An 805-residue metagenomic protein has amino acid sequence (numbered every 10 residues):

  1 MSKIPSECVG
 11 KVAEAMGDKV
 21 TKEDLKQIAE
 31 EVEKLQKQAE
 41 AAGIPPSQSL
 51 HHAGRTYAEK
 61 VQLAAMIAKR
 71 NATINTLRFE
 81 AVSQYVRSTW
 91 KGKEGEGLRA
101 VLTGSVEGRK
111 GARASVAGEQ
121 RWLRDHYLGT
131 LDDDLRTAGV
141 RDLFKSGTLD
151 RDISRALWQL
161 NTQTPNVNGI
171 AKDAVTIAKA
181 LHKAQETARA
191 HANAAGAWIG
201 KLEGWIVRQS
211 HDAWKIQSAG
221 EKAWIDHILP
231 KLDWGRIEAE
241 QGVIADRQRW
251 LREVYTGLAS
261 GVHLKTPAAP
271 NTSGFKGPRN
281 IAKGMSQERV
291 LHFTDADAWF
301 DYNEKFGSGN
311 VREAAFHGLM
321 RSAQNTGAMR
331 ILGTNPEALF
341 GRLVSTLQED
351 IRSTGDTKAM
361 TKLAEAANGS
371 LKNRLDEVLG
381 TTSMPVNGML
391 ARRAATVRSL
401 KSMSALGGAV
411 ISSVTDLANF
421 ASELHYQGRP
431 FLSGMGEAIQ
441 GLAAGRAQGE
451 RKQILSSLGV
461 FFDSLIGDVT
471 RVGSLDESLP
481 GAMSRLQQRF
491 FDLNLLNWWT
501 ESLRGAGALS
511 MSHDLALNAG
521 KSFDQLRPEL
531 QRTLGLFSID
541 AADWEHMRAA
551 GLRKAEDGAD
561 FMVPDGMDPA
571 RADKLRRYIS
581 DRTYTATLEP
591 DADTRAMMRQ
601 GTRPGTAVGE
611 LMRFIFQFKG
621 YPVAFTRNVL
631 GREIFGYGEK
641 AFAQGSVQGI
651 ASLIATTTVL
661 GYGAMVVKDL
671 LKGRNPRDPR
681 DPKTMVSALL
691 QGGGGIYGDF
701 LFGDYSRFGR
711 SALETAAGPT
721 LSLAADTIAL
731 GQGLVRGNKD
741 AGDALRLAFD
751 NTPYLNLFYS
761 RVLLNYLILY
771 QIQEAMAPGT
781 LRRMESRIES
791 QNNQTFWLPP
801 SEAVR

Functional and structural regions predicted by a protein language model:
S2-T187, K201, W214-K215: Low-complexity, small/polar and acidic-rich linker and loop segments
R141-N166, R352-A391: Acidic/polar, low-complexity linker and loop regions
F144-A245, R249, G408, N419 (+4 more regions): Structured, mid-chain assembly/scaffold modules that mediate subunit interfaces within large macromolecular complexes
T164-D173, K183-L202, G369-Q440, T602-E610 (+3 more regions): Secondary-structure-rich domain cores
P165-G169, Y255-L258, T272, R279-Y302 (+1 more regions): Short linear interaction motifs
Q241, L251, A259, A409-R576: Domain-level detector for long, ordered catalytic/regulatory cores in large eukaryotic signaling and trafficking
V410-E477, G609-R805: Small-residue-rich, membrane-active alpha-helical segments
D543, M547, G551-P622: Glycine-centered flexible beta-alpha turn that most often forms the glycine-rich phosphate-binding loop
